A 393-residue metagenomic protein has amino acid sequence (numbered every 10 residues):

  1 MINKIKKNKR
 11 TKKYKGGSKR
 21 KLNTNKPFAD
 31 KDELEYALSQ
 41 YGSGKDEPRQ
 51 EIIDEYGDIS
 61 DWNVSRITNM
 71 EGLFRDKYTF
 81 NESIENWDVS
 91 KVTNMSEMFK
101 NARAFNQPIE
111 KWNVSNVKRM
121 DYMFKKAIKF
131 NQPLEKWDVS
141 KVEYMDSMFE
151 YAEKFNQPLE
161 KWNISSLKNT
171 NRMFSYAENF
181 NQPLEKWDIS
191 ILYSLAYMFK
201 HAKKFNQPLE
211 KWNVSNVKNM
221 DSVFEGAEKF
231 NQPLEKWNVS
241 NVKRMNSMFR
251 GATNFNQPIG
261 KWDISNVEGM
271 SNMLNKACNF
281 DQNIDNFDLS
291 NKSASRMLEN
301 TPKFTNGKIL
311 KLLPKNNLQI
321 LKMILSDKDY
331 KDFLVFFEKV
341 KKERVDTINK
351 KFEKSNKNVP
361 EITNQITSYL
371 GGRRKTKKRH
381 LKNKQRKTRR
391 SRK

Functional and structural regions predicted by a protein language model:
M1-T24, L370-K393: Arg/Lys-rich, intrinsically disordered low-complexity tails that mediate electrostatic binding and condensation
G17-L370: Negatively charged
